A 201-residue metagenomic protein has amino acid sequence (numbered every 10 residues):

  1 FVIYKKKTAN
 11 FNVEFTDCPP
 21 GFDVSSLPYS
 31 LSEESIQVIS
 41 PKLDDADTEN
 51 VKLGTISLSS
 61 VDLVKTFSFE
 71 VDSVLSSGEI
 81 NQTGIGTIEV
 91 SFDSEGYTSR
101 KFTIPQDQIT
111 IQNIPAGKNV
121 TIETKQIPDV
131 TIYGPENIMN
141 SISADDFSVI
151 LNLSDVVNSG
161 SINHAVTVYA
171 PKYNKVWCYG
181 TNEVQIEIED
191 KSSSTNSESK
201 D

Functional and structural regions predicted by a protein language model:
F1-D201: Structured interface patches
